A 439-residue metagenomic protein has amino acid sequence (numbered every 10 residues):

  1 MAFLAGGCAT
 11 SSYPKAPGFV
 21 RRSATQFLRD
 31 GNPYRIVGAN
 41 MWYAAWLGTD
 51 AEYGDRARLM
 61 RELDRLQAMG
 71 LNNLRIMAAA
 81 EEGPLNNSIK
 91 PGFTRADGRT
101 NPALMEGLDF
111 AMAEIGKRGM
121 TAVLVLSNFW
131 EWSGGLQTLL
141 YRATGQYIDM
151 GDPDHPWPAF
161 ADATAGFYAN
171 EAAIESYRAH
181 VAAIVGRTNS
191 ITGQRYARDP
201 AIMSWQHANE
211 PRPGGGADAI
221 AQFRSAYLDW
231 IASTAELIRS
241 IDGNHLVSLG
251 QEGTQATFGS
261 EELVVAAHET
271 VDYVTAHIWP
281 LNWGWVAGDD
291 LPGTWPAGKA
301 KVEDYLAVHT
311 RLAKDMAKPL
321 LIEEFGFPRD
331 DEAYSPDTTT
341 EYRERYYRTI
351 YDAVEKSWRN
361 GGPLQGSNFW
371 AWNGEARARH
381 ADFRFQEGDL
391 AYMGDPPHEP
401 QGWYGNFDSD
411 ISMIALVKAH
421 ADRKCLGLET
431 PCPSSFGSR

Functional and structural regions predicted by a protein language model:
M1-F3: Bacterial N-terminal signal peptides
Y13-W285, W295-P319, F325-R345, T349-D352 (+1 more regions): Active-site mouth of glycoside hydrolases
A287-D290: Acidic, serine/threonine/proline-rich low-complexity intrinsically disordered regions
F436-R439: Short, solvent-exposed mixed-charge patches
